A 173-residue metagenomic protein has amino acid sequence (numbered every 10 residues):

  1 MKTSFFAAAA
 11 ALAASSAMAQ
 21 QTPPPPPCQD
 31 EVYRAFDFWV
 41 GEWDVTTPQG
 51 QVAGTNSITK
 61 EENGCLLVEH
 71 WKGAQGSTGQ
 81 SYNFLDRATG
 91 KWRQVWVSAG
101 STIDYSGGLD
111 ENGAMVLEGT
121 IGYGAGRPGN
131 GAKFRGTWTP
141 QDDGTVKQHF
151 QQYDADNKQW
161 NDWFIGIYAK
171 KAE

Functional and structural regions predicted by a protein language model:
M1-A7: Bacterial N-terminal signal peptides that target proteins for export
A14-S16: N-terminal signal peptide c-region/cleavage motif recognized by signal peptidases
Q20-E173: Hydrophobic small-molecule pocket/channel-lining residues, especially in calycin-type beta-barrels
